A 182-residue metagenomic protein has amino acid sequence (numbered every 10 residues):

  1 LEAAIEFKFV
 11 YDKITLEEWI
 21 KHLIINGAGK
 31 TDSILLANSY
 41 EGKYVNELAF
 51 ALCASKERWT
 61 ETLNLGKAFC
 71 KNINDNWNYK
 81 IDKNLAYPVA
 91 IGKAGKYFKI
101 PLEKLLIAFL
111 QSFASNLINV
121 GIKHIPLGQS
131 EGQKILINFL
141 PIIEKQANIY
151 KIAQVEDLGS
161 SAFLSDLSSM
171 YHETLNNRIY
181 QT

Functional and structural regions predicted by a protein language model:
L1-A4, L36-S39, F69-I73, I91-G95: Buried hydrophobic packing segments
L1-G42: Glycine/small-residue-rich interface belts in oligomeric ring/scaffold proteins and their assembly partners
F7-F9, K13, Q111-T182: C-terminal auxiliary extensions adjacent to catalytic cores
Y11-L16, V45, Y79-D82, L102-L105 (+1 more regions): Short, surface-exposed acidic
N26-K30, N72-D75, Y79, Y97 (+1 more regions): Amphipathic alpha-helical interaction surfaces
A28, D32-L35, E57-L65, K83 (+6 more regions): Short, contiguous, pocket-lining structural segments that sit at or immediately flank catalytic/ligand-binding sites
S39-K80: Ordered, amphipathic secondary-structure segments that act as subunit-interaction surfaces in large macromolecular
Y87-Q129: A contiguous pocket-lining binding segment that forms or flanks enzyme active sites
